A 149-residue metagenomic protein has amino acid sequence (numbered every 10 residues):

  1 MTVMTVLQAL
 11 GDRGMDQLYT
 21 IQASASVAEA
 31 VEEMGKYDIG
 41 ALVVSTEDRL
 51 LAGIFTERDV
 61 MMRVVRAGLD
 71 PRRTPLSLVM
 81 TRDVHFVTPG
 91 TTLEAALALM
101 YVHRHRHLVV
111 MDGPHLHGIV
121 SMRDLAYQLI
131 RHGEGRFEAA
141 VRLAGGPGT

Functional and structural regions predicted by a protein language model:
M1-T149: Tandem CBS (Cystathionine beta-synthase) repeat/Bateman regulatory domains
